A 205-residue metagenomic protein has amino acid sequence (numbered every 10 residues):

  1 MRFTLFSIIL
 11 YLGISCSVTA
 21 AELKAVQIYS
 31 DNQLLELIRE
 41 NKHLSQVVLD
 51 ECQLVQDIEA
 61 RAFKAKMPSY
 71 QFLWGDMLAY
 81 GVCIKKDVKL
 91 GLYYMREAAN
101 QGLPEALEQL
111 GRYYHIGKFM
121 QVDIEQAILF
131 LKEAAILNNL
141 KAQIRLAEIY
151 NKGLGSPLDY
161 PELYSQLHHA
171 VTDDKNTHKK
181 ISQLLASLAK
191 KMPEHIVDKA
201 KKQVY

Functional and structural regions predicted by a protein language model:
M1-L5: Positively charged n-region of N-terminal signal peptides that target proteins for export
S7-S15: Bacterial N-terminal signal peptides
V18-A65: N-terminal leader/linker segments that initiate helical-solenoid repeat arrays
L37-E40, Q71-Y80, Q109-I116, R145-K152 (+3 more regions): Hydrophobic face of amphipathic alpha-helices that form TPR/SEL1-like repeat modules and related alpha-solenoid
N41, E59, F63-Q71, Y80-V82 (+8 more regions): Short helix-capping/linker turns of helical repeat alpha-solenoids
T177-Y205: Terminal, low-structured helical/coil segments at or just beyond the last alpha-helical repeat
